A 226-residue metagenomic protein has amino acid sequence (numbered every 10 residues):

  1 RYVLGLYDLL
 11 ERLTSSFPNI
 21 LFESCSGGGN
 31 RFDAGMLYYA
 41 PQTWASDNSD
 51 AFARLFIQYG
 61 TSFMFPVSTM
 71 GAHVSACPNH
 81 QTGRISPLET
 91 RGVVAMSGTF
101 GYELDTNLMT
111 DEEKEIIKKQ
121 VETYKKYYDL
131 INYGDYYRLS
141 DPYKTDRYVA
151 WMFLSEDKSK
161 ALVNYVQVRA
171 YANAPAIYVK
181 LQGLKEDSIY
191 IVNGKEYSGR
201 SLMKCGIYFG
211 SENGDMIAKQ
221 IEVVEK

Functional and structural regions predicted by a protein language model:
Y2-N107: Glycan-recognition surfaces
L21-E23, L162-Y165, Y190-N193: Conserved active-site loop/cleft motifs that coordinate metal ions or position small ligands
S24-D33, D111-K114, Y137-T145: A glycine-rich phosphate-binding loop feature that marks nucleotide/adenosyl-phosphate handling sites
S24-S26, L104-L108, Y165-Q167, G183 (+1 more regions): Active-site proximal loops enriched in glycine and acidic residues that flank catalytic Cys/His/Asp and coordinate
M36-Y38, L108-M109, P175-K180: Composition- and surface-driven signal marking solvent-exposed, interaction-prone regions in large proteins
E89-S140: Catalytic cores of secreted or luminal carbohydrate-active enzymes
P142-K185: Carbohydrate-binding surface patches
R169-K226: C-terminal beta-sandwich/jelly-roll accessory domains of carbohydrate-active enzymes
